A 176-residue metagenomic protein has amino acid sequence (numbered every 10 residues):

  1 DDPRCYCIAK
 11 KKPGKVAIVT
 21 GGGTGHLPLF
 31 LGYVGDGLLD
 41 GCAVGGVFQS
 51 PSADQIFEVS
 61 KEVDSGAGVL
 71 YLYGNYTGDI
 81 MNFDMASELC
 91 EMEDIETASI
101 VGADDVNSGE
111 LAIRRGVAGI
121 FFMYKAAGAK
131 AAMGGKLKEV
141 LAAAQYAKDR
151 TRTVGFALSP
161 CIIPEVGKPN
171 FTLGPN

Functional and structural regions predicted by a protein language model:
D1-G21, G25, K168-N170: N-terminal amphipathic/basic leader segments beginning at the initiator methionine
K12-G21, F30-A43, N107-S108, P175-N176: Gly-rich Lys/Arg/Thr-decorated short loops/hinges at beta-loop-alpha junctions or inter-strand turns that position
G23-P28, G74-F83, R115-I120: Gly/Ser/Thr-rich loops at beta-strand to alpha-helix junctions that form or flank small-molecule/cofactor-binding
H26, G32-G66, D104: Glycine-rich oxoanion-binding loops at beta->alpha junctions
C42-S50, E91-G116: Short, acidic/small-residue loops that bind anionic groups at enzyme active sites
I80-D94: Short Gly/Thr/Asp-enriched flexible loops that form oxyanion-binding sites at enzyme active sites
S108-R115, Y124-N176: Internal, active-site/partner-interface "lid" segment
